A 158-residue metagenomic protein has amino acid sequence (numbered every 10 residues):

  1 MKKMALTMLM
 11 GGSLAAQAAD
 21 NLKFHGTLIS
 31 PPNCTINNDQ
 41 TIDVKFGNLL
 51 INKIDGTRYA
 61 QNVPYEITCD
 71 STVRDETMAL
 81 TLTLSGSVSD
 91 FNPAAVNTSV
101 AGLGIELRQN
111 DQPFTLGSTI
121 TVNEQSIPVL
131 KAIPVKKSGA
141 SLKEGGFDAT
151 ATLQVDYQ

Functional and structural regions predicted by a protein language model:
M1-M8: Sec-dependent signal peptide recognition, specifically the positively charged N-region followed immediately by
L9-Q17: Hydrophobic h-region of N-terminal signal peptides that target proteins for export in Gram-negative bacteria
Q17-Q158: Mature extracellular/passenger domains of Gram-negative fimbrial/pilin and adhesin proteins
